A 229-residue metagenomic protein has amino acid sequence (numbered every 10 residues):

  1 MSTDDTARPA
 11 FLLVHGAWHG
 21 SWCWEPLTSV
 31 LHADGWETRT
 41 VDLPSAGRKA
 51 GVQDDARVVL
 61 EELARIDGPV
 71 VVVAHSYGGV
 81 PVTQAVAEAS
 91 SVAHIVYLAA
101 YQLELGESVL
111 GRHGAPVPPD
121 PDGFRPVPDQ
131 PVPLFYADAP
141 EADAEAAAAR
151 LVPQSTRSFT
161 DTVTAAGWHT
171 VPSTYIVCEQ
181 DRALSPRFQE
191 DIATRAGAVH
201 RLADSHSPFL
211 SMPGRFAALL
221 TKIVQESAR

Functional and structural regions predicted by a protein language model:
T6-R48, V70, E88: Conserved HGGG/HGGXW glycine-rich cap/lid loop of the alpha/beta-hydrolase fold
E37-V71, V86-A87, R112-A115: Active-site loop/oxyanion-hole signature of alpha/beta-hydrolase fold enzymes
D55, L210-E226: Post-His helix in hydrolase/transferase enzymes
V73-G78, V82: Gly/Ala-rich beta-loop-alpha elbow adjacent to hydrolase catalytic centers
A87-D129, S155-T162, L184-P186, D191: Flexible "cap/lid" loop of the alpha/beta hydrolase fold
T170-V177: Catalytic His-Asp charge-relay segment
C178-A203, L210, K222-I223: Conserved loop-alpha-helix segment in the C-terminal half of the alpha/beta-hydrolase fold that carries the catalytic
